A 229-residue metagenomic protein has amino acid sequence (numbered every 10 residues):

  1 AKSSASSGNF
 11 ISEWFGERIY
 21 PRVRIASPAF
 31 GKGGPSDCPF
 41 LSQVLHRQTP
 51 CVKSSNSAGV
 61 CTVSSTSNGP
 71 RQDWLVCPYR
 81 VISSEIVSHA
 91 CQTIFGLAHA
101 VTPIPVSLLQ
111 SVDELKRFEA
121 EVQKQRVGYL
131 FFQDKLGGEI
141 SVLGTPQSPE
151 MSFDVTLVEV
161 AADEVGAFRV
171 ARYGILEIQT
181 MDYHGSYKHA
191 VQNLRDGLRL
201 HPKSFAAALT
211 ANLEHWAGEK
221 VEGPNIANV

Functional and structural regions predicted by a protein language model:
A1-T145, S152: Nuclease-adjacent, charged terminal/linker segments that flank catalytic cores
A5, P149-V155, V170, V229: Long hydrophobic alpha-helices with heptad-repeat/coiled-coil character
I82, V160, M181: Residue-level marker of positions within ordered structural domains that often coincide with functionally constrained
S141-L143, P149-E159, G174-Q179: Short acidic loop-to-beta-strand element that houses the catalytic metal-binding Asp/Glu of nuclease active sites
G144-S148, E164-R169: Short, charge-rich binding segments
V165-R169, I175-I178, K188, N193: Acidic-enriched and Gly/Ser
D182-V229: Acidic, metal/cofactor-coordinating or nucleic-acid-engaging core segments within structured domains
